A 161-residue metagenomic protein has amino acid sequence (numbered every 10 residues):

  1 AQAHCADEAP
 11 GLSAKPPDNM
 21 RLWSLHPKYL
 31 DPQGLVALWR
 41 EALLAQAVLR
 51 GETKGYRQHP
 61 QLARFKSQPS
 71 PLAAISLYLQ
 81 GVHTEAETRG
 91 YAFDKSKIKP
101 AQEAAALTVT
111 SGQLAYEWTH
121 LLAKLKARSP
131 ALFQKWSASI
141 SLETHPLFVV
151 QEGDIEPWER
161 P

Functional and structural regions predicted by a protein language model:
E8-P10: Intrinsic disorder/low-complexity segments
P17-L35, E41-L44, V48-E52, K66-P161: Sequence termini and other peripheral, non-core segments
M20, G55-Y56, Q61: Short, charge-rich amphipathic alpha-helices with coiled-coil/heptad character
